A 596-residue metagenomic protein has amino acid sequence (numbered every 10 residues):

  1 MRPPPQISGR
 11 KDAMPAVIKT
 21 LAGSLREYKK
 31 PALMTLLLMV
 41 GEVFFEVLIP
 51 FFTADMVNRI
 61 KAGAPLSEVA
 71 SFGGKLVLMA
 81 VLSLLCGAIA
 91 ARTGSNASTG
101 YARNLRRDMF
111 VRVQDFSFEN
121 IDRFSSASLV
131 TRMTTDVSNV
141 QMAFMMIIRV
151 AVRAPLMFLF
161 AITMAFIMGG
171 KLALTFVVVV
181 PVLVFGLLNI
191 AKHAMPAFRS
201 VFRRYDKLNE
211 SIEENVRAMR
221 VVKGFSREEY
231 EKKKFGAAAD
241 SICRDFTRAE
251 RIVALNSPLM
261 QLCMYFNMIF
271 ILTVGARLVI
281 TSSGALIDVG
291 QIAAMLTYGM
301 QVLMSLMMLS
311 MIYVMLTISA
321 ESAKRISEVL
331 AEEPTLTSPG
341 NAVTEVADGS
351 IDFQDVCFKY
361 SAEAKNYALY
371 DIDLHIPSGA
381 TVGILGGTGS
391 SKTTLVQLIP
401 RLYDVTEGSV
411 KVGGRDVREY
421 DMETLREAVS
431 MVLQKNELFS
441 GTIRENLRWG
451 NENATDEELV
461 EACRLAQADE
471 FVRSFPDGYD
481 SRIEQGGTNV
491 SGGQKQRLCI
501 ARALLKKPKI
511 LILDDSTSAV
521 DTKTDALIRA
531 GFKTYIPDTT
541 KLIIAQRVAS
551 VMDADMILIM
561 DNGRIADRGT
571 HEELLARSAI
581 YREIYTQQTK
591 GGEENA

Functional and structural regions predicted by a protein language model:
M1-E46, T53, K61-L76, A90-G94 (+12 more regions): Membrane-integrated ABC transporters
R2-Q6, E345-A596: ABC-type nucleotide-binding domain
P4, G9, T99, R107-T131 (+7 more regions): Short intracellular "coupling" helices and adjacent cytoplasmic loop segments at the cytosolic face of multi-pass
R10-M14, L37-L38, F45-N58, M79-S126 (+10 more regions): Juxtamembrane helix-loop junctions of ABC transporter transmembrane domains
E27, P31-F44, D55, M79 (+3 more regions): Transmembrane helices of ABC transporter permease
E27-K29, D115-E119, T135-F144, I148 (+7 more regions): An intracellular "coupling" helix at the cytosolic face of ABC transporter transmembrane type-1 domains
P31, M79-S98, R149-L156, V177-R203 (+4 more regions): Alpha-helical transmembrane segments of multi-pass membrane proteins
G63-A70, G74, L78, M164-V178 (+2 more regions): Helix-loop-helix
